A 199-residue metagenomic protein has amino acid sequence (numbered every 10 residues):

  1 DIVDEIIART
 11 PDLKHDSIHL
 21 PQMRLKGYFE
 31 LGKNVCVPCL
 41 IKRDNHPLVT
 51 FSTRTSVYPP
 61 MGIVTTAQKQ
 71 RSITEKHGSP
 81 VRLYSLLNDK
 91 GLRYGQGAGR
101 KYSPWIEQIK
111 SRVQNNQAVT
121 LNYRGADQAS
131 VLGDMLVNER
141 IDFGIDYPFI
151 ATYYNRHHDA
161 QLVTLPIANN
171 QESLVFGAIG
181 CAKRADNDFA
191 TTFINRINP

Functional and structural regions predicted by a protein language model:
D1-I18, Q68, E75-K90, P199: N-terminal hydrophobic or amphipathic helices and topogenic motifs
D1-V49, G125: Extracytoplasmic small-molecule ligand-binding "clamshell" domains of the periplasmic binding protein/Venus flytrap
V3-D4, K26, E30, S103-I106 (+5 more regions): Extracytoplasmic/secreted envelope proteins and their assembly/folding machinery, especially bacterial periplasmic
V3-P11, S85-A126, R156-D159: Ligand-binding cleft/hinge of the Venus flytrap
I18, M23-V35, R112, Q128-F149: Short helices/loops that flank or line small-molecule/ion binding pockets
R24-E30, P38-V49, D142-S173: A ligand-binding cleft/hinge motif common to bilobed small-molecule-binding domains
T55-E107: A conserved helix-loop-strand patch within extracytoplasmic ligand-binding domains of the periplasmic binding
Y58-G62, H158-N198: Periplasmic-binding protein-like
